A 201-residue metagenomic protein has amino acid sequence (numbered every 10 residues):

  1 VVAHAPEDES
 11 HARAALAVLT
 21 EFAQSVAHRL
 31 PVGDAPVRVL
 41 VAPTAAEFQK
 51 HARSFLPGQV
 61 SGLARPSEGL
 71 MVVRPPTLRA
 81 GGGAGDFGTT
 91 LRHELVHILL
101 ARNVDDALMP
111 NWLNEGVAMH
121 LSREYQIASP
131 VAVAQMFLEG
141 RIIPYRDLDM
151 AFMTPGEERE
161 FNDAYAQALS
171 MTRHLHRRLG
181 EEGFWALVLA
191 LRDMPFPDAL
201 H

Functional and structural regions predicted by a protein language model:
V1-P110, Y125, E139-I142, N162 (+1 more regions): Juxtacatalytic substrate-recognition/specificity segment
V26, R141-L200: Active-site-proximal alpha-helical
A35-P36, I127-P130, F184: Secondary-structure boundary/capping residues
K50-R53, P130-V133, L187: Short, solvent-exposed loop/turn and secondary-structure capping segments
T89-R102, E115-M119, T172, G180: Active-site recognition of the HExxH zinc-binding catalytic motif
L99, N103, L121-Y125, L175-L179 (+1 more regions): Generic structural signal for hydrophobic core residues of well-folded globular domains
L108-A151, H201: Post-HExxH zinc-binding segment in Zn-dependent metallohydrolases
